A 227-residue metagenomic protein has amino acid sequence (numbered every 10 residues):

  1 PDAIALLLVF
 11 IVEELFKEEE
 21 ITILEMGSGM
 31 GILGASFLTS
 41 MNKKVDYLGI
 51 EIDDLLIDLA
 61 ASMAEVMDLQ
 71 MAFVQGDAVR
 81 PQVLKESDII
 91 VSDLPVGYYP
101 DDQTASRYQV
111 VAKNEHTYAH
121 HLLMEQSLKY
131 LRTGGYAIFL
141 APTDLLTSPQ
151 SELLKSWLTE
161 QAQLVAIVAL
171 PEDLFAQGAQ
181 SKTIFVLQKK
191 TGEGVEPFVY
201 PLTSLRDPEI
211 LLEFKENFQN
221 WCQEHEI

Functional and structural regions predicted by a protein language model:
P1-S40: Class I S-adenosyl-L-methionine
D46-E51: Conserved SAM-binding motif I beta-strand of class I
A60: Conserved SAM-binding loop
M67-A78: Conserved SAM-binding strand-loop segment of SAM-dependent methyltransferases
R80-V91: A short acidic, Gly/Pro-enriched loop at the edge of an enzyme's catalytic core that lines a small-molecule cofactor
L94-L123, D144: Mobile active-site "lid"/loop adjacent to the S-adenosyl-L-methionine
H116-D173: Conserved Class I SAM-dependent methyltransferase catalytic core
A179-I227: Flexible, glycine-/basic-rich loop-and-beta segments that form/coincide with the SAM-dependent methyltransferase
